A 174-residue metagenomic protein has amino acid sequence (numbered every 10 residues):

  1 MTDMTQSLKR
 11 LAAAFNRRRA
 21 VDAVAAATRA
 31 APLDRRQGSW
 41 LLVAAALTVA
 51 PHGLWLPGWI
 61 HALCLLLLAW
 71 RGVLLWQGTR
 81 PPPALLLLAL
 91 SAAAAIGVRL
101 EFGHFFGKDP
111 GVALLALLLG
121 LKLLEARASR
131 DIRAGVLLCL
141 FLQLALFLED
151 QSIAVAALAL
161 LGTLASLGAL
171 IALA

Functional and structural regions predicted by a protein language model:
T2-A174: Linear, non-domain "peripheral" regions
